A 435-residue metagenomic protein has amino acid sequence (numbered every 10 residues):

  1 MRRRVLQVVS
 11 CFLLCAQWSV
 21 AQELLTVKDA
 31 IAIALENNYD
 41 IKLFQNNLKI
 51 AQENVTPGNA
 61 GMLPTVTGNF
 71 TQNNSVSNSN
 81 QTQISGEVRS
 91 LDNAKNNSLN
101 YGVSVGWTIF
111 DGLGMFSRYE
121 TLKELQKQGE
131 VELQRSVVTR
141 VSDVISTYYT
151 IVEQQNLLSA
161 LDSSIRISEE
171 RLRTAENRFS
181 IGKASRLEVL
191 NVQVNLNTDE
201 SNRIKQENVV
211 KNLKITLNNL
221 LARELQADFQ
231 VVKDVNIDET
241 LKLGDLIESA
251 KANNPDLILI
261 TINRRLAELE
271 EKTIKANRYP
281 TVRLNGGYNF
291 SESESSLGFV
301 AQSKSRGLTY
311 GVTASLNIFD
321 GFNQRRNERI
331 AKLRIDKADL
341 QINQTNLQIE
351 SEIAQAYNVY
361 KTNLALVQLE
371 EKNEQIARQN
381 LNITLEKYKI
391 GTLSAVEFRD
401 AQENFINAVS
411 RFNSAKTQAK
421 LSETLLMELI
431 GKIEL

Functional and structural regions predicted by a protein language model:
M1-V27, E434-L435: Bacterial Sec-dependent N-terminal signal peptides
V20-T67, T71, S77, L225-R265 (+3 more regions): Bacterial Sec-pathway N-terminal export signals of envelope proteins
Q22, N69-W107, V232-T240, K272 (+2 more regions): Small/polar, glycine/serine/threonine/aspartate-rich low-complexity segments that form flexible
D29, E53, T139-K251, V359 (+1 more regions): Periplasmic alpha-helical coiled-coil/stalk elements that build and connect Gram-negative outer-membrane
D40, T65-T67, G114, K205 (+2 more regions): Membrane-spanning beta-strand positions in outer-membrane beta-barrel proteins
K42-N46, N59-A60, K95, I109-V137 (+6 more regions): Sec/SRP-type N-terminal targeting helices
N46, S201-R223, E374-K432: Short segments within alpha-helical structural elements
